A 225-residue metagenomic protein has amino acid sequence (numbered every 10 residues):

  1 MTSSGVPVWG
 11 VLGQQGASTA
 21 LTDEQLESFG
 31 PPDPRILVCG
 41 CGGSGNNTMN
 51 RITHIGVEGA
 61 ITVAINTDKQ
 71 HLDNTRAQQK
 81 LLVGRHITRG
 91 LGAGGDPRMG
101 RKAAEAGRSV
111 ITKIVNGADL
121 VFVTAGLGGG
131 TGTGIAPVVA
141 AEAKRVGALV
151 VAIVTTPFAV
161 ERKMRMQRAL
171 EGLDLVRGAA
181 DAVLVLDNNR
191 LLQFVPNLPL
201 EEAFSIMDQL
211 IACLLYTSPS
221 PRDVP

Functional and structural regions predicted by a protein language model:
M1-L127, T131-L214: A cross-family phosphate/adenosyl-ligand binding-site feature
Y216-P225: Single conserved hydrophobic/aromatic residue that forms the stacking wall/gate of nucleotide- or nucleobase-binding
